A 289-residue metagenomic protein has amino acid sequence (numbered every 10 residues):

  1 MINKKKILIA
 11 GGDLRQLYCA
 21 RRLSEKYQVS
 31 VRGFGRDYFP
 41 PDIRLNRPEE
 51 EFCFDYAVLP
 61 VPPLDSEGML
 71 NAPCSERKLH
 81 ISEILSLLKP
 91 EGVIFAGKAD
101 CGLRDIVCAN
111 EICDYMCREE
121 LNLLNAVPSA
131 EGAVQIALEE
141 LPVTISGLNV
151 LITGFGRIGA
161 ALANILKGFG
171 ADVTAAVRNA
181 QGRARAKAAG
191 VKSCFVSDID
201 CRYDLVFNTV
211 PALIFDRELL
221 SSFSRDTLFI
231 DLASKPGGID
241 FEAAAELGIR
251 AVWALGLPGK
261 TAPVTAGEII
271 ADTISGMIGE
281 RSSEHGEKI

Functional and structural regions predicted by a protein language model:
I2, L59-S146, A254, T273 (+1 more regions): Glycine/serine-rich phosphate-binding loop and adjoining beta1-alpha1 elements at the start of nucleotide-handling
K4-P48: N-terminal glycine-/charge-rich "phosphate-binding" loop or analogous flexible N-terminal tail
I7-L17, S146-L166: Glycine-rich adenosine-cofactor-binding loop
D13, G33-R36, D100, R178-A180 (+1 more regions): Residues in the short beta-alpha loop(s) of Rossmann-like NAD(P)-binding domains
K26-P41, F169-A189: NAD(P)-binding Rossmann-fold cofactor-contacting core
R44-E50, K192-S197: Short acidic-hydrophobic, aromatic-tinged amphipathic segments that line or gate anion-handling sites
P62-S66, R77-L87, E91, A186-G259: Rossmann-like adenosine-cofactor binding region
K98-C113, A233-M277: Rossmann-fold NAD(P)-binding glycine/threonine-rich loop
